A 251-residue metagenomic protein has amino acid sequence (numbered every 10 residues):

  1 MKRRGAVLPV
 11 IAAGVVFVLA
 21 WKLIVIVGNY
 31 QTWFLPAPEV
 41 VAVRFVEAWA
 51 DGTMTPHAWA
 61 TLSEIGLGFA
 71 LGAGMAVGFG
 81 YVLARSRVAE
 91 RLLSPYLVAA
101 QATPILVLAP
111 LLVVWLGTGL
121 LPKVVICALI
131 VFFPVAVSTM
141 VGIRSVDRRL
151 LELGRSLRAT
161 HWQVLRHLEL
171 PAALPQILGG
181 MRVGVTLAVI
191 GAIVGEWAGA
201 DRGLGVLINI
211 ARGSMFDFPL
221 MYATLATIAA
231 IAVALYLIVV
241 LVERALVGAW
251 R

Functional and structural regions predicted by a protein language model:
G5-N29: N-terminal signal-anchor transmembrane alpha helix
V27-L71, I210: Periplasmic/extracellular loop-to-transmembrane helix junction in inner-membrane transport proteins
L67-L97, V114: Transmembrane-helix boundary motif in ABC transporter permease subunits
R87, R144, P175, Y222-R251: C-terminal transmembrane helix and the adjacent membrane-cytosol boundary/short C-terminal tail of inner/organellar
V98-P134, V141-G142: Generic hydrophobic transmembrane alpha-helix motif, especially the helices
T103, I143-R149, L153-A173, S214: Short helix-to-coil transition segments within interhelical loops that connect adjacent transmembrane helices
V114-W115, I143, I190-I228, V247-R251: Glycine-rich helix-loop "coupling/hinge" segments at transmembrane-helix boundaries in multipass transporters
V125, L129, H161-G195: Transmembrane alpha-helices
